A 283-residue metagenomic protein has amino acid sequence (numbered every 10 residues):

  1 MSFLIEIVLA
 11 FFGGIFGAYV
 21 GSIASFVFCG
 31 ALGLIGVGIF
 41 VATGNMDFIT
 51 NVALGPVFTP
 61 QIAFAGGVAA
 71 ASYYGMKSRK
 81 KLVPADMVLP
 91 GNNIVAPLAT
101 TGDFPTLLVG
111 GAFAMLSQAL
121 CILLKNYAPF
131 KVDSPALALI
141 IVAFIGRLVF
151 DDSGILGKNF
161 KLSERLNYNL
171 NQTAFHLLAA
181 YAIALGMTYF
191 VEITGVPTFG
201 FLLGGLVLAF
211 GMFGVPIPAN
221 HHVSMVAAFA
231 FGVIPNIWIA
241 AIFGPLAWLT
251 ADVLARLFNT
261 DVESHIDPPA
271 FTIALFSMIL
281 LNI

Functional and structural regions predicted by a protein language model:
M1-I283: Alpha-helical multipass membrane-protein architecture
